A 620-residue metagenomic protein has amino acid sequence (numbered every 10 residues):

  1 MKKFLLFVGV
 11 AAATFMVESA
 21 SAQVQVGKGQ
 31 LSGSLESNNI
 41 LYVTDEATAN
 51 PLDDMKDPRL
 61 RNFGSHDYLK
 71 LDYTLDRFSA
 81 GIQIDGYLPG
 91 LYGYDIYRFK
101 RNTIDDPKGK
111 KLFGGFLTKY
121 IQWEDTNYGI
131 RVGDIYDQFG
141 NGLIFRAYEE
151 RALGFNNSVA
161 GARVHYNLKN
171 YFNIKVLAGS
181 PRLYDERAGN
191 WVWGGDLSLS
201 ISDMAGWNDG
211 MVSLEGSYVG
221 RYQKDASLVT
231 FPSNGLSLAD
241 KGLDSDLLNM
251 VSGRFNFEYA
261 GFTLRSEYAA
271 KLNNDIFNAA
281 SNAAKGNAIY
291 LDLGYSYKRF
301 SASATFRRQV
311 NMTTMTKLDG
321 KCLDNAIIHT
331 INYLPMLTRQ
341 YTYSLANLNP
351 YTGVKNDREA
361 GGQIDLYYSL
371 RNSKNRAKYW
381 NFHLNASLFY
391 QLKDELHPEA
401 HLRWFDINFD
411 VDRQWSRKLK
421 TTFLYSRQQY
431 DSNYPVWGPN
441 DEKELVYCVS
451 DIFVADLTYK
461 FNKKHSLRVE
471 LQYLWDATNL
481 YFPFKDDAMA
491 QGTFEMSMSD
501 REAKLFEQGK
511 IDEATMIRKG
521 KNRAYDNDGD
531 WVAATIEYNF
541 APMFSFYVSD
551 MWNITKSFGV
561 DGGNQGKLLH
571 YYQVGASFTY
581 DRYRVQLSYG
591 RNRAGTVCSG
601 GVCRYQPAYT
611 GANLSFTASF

Functional and structural regions predicted by a protein language model:
K2-L5, A576-F620: In a subset of proteins, long, contiguous C-terminal domains/tails are tracked
F4-A13: Sec-dependent N-terminal signal peptides
A13-S21: C-terminal segment of classical bacterial N-terminal signal peptides
V24-Q30, E36, L41-G64, T74 (+9 more regions): Signature for the C-terminal beta-barrel architecture of outer-membrane proteins
Y68-L71: Histidine-anchored nucleotide/phosphate-binding helix
G93-R101, Y120-Q122: Glycine-rich loop at the start of a catalytic domain that most often binds anionic cofactors/ligands
D106-G129: Glycine-rich, N-terminal phosphate-binding loop and its surrounding beta-alpha-beta segment
E124-L168: Well-ordered mid-protein domain cores that form the structural environment of catalytic cofactors
